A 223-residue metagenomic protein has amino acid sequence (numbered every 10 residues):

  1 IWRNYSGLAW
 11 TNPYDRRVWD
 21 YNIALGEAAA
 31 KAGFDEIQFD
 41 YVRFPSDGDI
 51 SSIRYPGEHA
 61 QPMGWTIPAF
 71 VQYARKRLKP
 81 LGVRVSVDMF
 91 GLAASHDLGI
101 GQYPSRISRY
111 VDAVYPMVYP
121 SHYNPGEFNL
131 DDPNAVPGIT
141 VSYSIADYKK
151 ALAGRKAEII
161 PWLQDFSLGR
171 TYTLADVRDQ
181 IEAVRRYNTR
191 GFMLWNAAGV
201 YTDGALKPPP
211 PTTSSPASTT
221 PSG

Functional and structural regions predicted by a protein language model:
I1-K31: Active-site-adjacent "subsite" loops/lids of carbohydrate-active enzymes
I1-N12, P45-G64: Aromatic- and acidic-residue-enriched carbohydrate-binding clefts of CAZyme catalytic domains
R16-W19, I23, G91-I100, I139-S142 (+1 more regions): Active-site glycine- and acidic-residue-rich loops that bind and position anionic ligands or nucleotide-like cofactors
A24-F39, R43-P45, A113, M117 (+1 more regions): Alpha/beta enzyme core
A30-K31, I107, R185: Non-catalytic positions within long, well-ordered alpha-helices that form the structural scaffold/packing of enzyme
Q38-F39, P45, P62-I100, R155-S167: Aromatic-lined carbohydrate-recognition surfaces of secreted/lumenal glycan-active proteins
V111-P125, P133-A217, P221-G223: Substrate-binding cleft of secreted/luminal carbohydrate-active enzymes
